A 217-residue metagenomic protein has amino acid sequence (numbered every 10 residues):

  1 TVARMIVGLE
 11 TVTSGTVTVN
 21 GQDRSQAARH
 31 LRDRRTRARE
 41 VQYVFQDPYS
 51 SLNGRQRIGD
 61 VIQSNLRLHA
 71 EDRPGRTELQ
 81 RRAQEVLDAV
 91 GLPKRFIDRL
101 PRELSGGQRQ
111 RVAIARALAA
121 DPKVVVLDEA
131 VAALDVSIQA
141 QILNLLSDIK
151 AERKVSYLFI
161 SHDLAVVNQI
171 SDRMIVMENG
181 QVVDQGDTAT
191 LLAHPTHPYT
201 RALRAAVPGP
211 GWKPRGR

Functional and structural regions predicted by a protein language model:
V7: Helix-to-loop junction immediately C-terminal to a conserved catalytic motif
D23-Q42, D60, L68, R76 (+1 more regions): ABC ATPase NBD coupling module
T77-R95, R204-A205: Conserved ABC ATPase "signature" region
L100-L104, Q108: Conserved ABC ATPase signature
D121: Conserved catalytic motifs of ABC-family nucleotide-binding domains
V167-Q169: A short, surface-exposed alpha-helical micro-motif characterized by mixed small hydrophobic and charged/polar residues
V182-G186: ABC ATPase "signature
